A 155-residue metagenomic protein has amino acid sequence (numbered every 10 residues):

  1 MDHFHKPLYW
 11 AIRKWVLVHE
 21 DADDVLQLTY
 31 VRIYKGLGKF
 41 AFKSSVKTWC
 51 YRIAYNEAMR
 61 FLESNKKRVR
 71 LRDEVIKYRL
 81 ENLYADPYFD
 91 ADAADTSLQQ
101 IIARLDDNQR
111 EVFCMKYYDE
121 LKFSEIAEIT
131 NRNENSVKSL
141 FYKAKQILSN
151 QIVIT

Functional and structural regions predicted by a protein language model:
M1-H19, G36, I102, I147 (+1 more regions): Amphipathic, Lys/Arg- and hydrophobic-enriched alpha-helical face
Y9-L28, I129, E134, I154-T155: Short, charged helix-capping/linker segments at alpha-helix termini
W10, D24-V31, S44-N56: Structural recognition of an alpha-helix C-terminal capping motif at a helix-to-coil junction
K14-L17, L28-S45, N65: Sigma70-family region 2
G38-A41, R52-D73, K143: Arg/Lys-rich amphipathic alpha helix in sigma70-family domain 2
E63, L105, R110, S139-T155: Short, Lys/Arg-enriched C-terminal cap helix and immediately downstream tail that follows
R68-Q100: Internal acidic/polar
V112-K116: A short pre-motif secondary-structure segment
